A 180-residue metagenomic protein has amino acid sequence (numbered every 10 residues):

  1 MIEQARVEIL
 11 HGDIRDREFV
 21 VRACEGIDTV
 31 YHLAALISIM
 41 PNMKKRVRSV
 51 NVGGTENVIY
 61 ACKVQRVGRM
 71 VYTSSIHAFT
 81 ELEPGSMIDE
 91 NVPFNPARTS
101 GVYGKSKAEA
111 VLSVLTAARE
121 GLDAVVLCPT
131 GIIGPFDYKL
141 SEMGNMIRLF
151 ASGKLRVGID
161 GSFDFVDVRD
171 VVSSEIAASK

Functional and structural regions predicted by a protein language model:
E3-G53: NAD(P)H-binding glycine-rich loop region in Rossmannoid oxidoreductase-like domains and their noncatalytic homologs
D16, T29, G53-N57, R69 (+3 more regions): Conserved cofactor-binding/catalytic machinery of classical short-chain dehydrogenase/reductase
V30-Y31, V71, L127: Hydrophobic structural elements of the Rossmann-like NAD(P)H-binding subdomain that define the short-chain
K45, G53-Y103: Conserved Rossmann-fold NAD(P)-dependent oxidoreductase catalytic core, especially the SDR/UDP-sugar
P84-V126, G131, L155: Catalytic helix-loop patch of NAD(P)-dependent Rossmann-fold dehydrogenases
S100-V102, T130-K139, R156-R169: Glycine-rich "substrate-gating" loop/helix at the edge of Rossmann-like oxidoreductase active sites
E120-L122, G134-N145, A177-K180: Glycine/proline-rich active-site loop of Rossmann-fold NAD(P)-dependent oxidoreductases
I147-R156, G161-K180: Alpha-helical substrate-binding/gating segment
